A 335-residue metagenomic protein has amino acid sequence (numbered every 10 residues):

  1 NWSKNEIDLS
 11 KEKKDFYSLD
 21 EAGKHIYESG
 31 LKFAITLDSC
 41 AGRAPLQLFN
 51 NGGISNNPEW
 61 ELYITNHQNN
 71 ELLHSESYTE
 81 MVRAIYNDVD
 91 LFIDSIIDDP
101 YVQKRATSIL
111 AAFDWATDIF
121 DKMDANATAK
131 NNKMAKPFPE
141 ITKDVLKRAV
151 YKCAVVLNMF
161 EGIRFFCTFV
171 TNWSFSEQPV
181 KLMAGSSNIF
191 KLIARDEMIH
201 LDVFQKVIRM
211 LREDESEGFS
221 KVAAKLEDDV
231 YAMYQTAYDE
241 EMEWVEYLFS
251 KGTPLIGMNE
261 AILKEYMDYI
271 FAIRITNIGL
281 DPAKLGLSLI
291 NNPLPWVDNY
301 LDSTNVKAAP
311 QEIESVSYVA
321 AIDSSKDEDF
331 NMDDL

Functional and structural regions predicted by a protein language model:
N1-L335: Non-heme di-metal
